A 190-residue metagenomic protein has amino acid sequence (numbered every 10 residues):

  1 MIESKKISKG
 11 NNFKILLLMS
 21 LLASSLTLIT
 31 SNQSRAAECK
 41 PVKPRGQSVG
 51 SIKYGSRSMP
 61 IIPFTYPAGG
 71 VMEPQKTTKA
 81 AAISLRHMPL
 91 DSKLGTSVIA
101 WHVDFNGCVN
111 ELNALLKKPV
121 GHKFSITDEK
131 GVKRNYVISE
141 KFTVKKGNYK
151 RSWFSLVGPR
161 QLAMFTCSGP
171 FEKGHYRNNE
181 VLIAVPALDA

Functional and structural regions predicted by a protein language model:
M1-G10: N-terminal secretory signal peptides that target proteins for export/translocation
L16-T27: Bacterial N-terminal signal peptides
R35-A190: Solvent-exposed, non-transmembrane regions of membrane-associated and secreted proteins
